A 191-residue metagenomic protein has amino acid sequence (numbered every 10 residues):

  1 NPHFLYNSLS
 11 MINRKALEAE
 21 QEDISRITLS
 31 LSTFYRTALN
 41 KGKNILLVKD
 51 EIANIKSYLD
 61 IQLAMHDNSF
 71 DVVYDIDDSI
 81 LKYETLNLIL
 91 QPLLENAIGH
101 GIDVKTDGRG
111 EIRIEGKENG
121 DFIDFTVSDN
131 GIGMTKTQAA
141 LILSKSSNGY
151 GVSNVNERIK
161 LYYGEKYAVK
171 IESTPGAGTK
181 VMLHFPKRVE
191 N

Functional and structural regions predicted by a protein language model:
H3-M182, E190: Two-component histidine phosphotransfer core
